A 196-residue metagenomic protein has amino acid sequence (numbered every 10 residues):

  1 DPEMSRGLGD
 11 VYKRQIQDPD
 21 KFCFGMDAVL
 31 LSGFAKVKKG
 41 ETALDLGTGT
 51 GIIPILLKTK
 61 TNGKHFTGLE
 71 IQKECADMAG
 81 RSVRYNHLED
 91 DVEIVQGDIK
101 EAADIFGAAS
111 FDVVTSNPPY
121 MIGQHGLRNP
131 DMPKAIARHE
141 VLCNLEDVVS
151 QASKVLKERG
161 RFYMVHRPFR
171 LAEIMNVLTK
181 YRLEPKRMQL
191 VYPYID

Functional and structural regions predicted by a protein language model:
D1-Y12: Single conserved hydrophobic/aromatic residue that forms the stacking wall/gate of nucleotide- or nucleobase-binding
I16, E93-V95, K186-Q189: General small-molecule cofactor/ligand-binding pocket signal
Q17-V37: Conserved SAM-binding loop and adjacent beta-strand
F34-S116, M121-L127: Conserved SAM/SAH cofactor-binding pocket of Class I
D104, Y194-D196: Acidic pyrophosphate-coordinating catalytic loop
P118-D147: Mobile active-site "lid"/loop adjacent to the S-adenosyl-L-methionine
L142-P193: Conserved Class I SAM-dependent methyltransferase catalytic core
